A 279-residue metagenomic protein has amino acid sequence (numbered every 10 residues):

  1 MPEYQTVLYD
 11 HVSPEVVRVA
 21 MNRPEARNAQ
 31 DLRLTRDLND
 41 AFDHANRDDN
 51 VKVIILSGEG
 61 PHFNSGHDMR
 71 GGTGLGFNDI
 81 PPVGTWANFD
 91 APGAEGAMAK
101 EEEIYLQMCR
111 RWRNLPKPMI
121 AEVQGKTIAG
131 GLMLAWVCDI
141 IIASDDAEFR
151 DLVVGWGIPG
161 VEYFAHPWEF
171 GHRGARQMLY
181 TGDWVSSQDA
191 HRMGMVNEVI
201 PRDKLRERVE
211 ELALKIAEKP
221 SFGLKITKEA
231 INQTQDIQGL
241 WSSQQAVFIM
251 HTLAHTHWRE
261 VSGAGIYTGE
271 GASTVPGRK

Functional and structural regions predicted by a protein language model:
M1-E59: Conserved CoA-thioester-binding segment of acyl-CoA-metabolizing enzymes
M1-P14, F63, L75, I80-P81 (+4 more regions): C-terminal alpha-helix plus adjacent terminal tail
V19, R23, D37-L38, L56 (+5 more regions): Terminal peptide-recognition signature
R33-D37, I104, R111, R208 (+3 more regions): Charged catalytic carboxylate motif
T35-D37, R70-G74, P159-G160: Glycine-rich, phosphate-binding/catalytic loops in enzymes
G58-Q107: Glycine- (often His-adjacent) and acidic-residue-rich active-site loop that binds/positions the CoA thioester
R110-L224: Crotonase-fold acyl-CoA enzyme core
